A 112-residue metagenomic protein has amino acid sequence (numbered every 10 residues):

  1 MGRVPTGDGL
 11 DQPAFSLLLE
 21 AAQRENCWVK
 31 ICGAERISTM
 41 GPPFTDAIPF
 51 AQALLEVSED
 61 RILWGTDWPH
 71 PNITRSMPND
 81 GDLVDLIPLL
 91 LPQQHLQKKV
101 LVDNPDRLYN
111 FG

Functional and structural regions predicted by a protein language model:
M1-W64: Catalytic pocket-lining loop regions of alpha/beta-barrel enzymes, especially the amidohydrolase/enolase/GH5 lineages
Q52-L63, R75-G112: Mid-to-C-terminal alpha-helical segments outside catalytic/metal-binding sites
D67: Active-site glycine-centered loops adjacent to acidic/histidine catalytic or metal-binding residues that shape
P71-I73: An amphipathic alpha-helical core segment
